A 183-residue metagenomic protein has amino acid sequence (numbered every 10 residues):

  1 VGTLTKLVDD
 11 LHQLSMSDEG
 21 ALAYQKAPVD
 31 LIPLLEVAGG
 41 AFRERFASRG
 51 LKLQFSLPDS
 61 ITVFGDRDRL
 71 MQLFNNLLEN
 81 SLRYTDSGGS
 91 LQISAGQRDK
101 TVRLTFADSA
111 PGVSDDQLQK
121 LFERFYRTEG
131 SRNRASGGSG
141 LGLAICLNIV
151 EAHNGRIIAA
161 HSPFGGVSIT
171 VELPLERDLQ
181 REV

Functional and structural regions predicted by a protein language model:
E19-Y24, T62-G65: Conserved micro-motifs of the catalytic ATP-binding
Q25-P28, A47, K52-I61, F164: Conserved catalytic submotifs in the C-terminal HATPase_c
S81-L82: Short helix-loop "hinge" at the ATP-lid/N-box region of the Bergerat-fold HATPase_c
G88-K100: Short beta-strand/loop element within the Bergerat-fold HATPase_c
V113-R127: Short conserved segment of the HATPase_c
G142, C146: Short alpha-helical Gxxx[C/S/T] motif in the catalytic ATP-binding
G155-R156: Conserved glycine-rich
